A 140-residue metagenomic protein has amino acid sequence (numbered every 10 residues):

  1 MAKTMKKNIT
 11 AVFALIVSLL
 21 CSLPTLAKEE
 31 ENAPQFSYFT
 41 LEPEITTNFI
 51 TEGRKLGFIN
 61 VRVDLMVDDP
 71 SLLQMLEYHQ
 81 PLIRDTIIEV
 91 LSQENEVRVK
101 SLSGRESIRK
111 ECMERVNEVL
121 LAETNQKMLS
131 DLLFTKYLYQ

Functional and structural regions predicted by a protein language model:
M1-Q140: Flexible, low-complexity charged segments
